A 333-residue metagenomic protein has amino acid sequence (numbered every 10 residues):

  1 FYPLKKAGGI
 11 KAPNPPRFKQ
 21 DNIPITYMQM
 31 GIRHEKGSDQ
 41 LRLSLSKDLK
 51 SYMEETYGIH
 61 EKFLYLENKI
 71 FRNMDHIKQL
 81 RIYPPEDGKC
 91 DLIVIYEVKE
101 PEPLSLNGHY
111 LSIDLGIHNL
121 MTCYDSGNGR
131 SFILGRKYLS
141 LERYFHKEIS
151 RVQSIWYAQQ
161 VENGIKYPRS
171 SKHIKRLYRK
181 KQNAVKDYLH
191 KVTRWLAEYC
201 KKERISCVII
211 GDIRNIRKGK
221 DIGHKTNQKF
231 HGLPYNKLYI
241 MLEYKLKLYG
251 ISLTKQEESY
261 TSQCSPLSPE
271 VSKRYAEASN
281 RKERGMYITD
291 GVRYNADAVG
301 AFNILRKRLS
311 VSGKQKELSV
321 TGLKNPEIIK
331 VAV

Functional and structural regions predicted by a protein language model:
F1-V333: Nucleic-acid substrate recognition interfaces
